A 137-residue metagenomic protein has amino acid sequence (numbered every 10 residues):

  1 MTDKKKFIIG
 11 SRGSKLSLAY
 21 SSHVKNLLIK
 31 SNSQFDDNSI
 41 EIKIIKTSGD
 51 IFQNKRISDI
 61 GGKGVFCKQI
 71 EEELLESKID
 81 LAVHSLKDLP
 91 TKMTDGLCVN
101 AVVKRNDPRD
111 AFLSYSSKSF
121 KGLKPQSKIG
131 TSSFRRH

Functional and structural regions predicted by a protein language model:
M1-H137: Domain-level signature for soluble enzymes in the chorismate/prephenate branch of the shikimate pathway
